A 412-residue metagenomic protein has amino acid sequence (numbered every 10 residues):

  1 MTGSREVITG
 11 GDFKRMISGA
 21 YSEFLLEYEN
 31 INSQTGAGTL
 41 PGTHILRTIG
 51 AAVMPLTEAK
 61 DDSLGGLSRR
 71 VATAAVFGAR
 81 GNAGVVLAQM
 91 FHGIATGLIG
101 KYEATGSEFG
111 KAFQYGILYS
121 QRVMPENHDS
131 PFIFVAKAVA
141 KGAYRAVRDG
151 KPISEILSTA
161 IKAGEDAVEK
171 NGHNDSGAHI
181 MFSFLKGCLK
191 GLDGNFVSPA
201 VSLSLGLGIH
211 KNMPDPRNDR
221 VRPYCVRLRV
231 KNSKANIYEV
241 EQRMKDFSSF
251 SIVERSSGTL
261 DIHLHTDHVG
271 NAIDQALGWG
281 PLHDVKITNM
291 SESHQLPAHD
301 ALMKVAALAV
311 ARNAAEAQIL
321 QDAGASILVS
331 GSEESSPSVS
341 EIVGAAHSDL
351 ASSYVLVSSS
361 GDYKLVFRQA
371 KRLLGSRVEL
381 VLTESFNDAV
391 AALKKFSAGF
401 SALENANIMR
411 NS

Functional and structural regions predicted by a protein language model:
M1-S412: N-terminal loops that bind phosphate or other acidic moieties and the adjacent beta-alpha structural core
